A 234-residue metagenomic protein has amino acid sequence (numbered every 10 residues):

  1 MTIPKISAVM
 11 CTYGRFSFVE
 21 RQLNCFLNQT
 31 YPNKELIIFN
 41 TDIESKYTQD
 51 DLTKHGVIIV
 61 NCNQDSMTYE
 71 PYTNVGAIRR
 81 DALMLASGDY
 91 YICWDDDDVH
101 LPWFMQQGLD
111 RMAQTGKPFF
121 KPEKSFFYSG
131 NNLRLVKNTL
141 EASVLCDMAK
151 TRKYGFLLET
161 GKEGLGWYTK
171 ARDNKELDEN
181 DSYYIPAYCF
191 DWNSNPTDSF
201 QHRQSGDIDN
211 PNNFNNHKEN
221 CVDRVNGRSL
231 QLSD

Functional and structural regions predicted by a protein language model:
P4-S7, E35, G166: Cell-envelope/extracellular polymer assembly enzymes that use nucleotide-activated donors
N24-N33: Short, acidic, metal-binding catalytic loop of nucleotide-sugar glycosyltransferases
N33-E44, V60-D65: Short beta-strand/loop segment that forms part of the nucleotide-sugar
T41, W94-D96: Active-site acidic Asp-centered loop
D65-A86: Glycine-rich, basic loop-to-helix element that forms the pyrophosphate-binding segment of sugar-nucleotide handling
L83, W94, L101-K162: Conserved catalytic core of nucleotide-sugar-dependent glycosyltransferases
Y91: Short aromatic/hydrophobic "clamp" motif used to bind/position activated sugar donors
L158-D234: C-terminal catalytic/acceptor-binding lobe
